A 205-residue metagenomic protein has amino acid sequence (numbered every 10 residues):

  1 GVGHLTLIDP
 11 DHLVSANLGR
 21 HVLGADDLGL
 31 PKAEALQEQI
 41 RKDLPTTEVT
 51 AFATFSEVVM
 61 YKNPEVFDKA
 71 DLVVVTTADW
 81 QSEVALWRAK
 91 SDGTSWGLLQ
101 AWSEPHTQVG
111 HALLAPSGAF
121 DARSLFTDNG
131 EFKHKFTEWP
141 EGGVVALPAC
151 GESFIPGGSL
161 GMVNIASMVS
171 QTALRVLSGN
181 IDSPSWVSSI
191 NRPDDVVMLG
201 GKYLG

Functional and structural regions predicted by a protein language model:
G1: N-terminal Rossmann-like FAD-binding beta1-loop-alpha1 element of flavoenzymes
H4, I8-E48: Glycine-rich phosphate-binding loop and adjoining beta1-alpha1-beta2 segment of Rossmann-like nucleotide-binding folds
I8-P10, F52, V75-T76, A101: Generic beta-strand/beta-sheet core signal
L13, E57, H106: Surface-exposed, flexible loop/turn segments at secondary-structure boundaries
V14, G24-A25, P31, F55 (+3 more regions): Alpha-helix initiation/capping motif
G19-R20, D27-L30, A35, F55-V58 (+4 more regions): Charge-rich, low-complexity amphipathic helices in intrinsically disordered tails/linkers adjacent to domains
Q37-D71, A78-D79: A structured beta-alpha segment of the ubiquitous adenosine-cofactor-binding alpha/beta core
D68-L72, T77-G205: Glycine-rich phosphate/adenylate-binding loop
